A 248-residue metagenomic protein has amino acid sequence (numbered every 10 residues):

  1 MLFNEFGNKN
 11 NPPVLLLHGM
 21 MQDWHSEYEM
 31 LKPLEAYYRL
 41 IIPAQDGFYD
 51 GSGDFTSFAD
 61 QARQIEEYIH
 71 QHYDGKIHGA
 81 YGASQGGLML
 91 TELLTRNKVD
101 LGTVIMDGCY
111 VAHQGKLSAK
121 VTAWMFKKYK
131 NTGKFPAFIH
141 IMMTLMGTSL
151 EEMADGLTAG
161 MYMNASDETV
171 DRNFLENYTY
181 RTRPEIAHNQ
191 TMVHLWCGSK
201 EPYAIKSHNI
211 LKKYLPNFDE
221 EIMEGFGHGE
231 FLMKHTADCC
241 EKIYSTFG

Functional and structural regions predicted by a protein language model:
N4-D50: Conserved HGGG/HGGXW glycine-rich cap/lid loop of the alpha/beta-hydrolase fold
I41-G79: Active-site loop/oxyanion-hole signature of alpha/beta-hydrolase fold enzymes
G82-L90: Gly/Ala-rich beta-loop-alpha elbow adjacent to hydrolase catalytic centers
T95-R96, L101-T132: Flexible "cap/lid" loop of the alpha/beta hydrolase fold
G115-L117, G133-A187: Conserved alpha/beta-hydrolase catalytic His-Asp/Glu region
N189, L195-C197: Short beta-strand/loop motif that positions the catalytic acidic residue of the alpha/beta-hydrolase fold
S199-A204, G229: Acidic catalytic loop of the alpha/beta-hydrolase fold
F226-T236: Catalytic histidine-centered segment of alpha/beta-hydrolase-like enzymes
